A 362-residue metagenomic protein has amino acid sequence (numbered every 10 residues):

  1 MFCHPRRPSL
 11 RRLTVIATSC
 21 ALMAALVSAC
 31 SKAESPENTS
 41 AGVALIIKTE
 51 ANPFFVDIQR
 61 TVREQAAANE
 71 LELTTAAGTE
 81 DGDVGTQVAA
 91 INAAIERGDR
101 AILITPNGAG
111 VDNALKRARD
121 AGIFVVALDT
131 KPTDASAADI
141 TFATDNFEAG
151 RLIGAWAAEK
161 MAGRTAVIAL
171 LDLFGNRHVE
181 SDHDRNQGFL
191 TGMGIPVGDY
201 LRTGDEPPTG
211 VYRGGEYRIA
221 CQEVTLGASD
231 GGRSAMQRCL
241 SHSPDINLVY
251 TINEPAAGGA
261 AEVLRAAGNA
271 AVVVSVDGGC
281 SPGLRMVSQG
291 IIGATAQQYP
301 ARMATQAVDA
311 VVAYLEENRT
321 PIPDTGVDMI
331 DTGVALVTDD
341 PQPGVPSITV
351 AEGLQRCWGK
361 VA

Functional and structural regions predicted by a protein language model:
C3-R6, R12, C30-A362: A residue-level marker of the well-folded mature domains of exported/periplasmic proteins
S9-A21: Sec-dependent N-terminal signal peptides
A25-A29: C-terminal motif of bacterial Sec signal peptides marking the signal peptidase cleavage site
